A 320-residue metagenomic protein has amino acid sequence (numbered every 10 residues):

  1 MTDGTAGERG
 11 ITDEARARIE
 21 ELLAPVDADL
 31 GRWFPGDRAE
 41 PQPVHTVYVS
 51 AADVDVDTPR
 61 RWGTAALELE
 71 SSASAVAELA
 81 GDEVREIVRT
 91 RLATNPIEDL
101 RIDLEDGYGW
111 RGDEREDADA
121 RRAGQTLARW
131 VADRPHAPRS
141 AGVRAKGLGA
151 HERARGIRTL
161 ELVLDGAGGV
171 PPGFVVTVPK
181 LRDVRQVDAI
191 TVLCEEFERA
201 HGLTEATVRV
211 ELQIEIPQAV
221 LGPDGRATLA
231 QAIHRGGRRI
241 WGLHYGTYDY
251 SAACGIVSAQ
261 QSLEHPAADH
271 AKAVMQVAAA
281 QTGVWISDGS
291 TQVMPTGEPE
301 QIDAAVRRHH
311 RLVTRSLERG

Functional and structural regions predicted by a protein language model:
M1-G320: Expand to "…catalyze enediolate/carbanion chemistry for C-C bond making/breaking, isomerization, decarboxylation
